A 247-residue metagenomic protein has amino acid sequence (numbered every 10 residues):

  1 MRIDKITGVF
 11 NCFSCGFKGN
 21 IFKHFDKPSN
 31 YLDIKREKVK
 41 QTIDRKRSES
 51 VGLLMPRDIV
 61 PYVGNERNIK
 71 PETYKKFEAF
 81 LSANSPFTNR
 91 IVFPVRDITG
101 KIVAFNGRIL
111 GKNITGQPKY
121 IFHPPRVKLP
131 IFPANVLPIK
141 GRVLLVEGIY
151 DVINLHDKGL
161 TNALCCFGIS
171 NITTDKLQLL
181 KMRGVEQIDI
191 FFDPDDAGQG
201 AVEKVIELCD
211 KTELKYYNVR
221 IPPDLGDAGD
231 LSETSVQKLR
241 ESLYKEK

Functional and structural regions predicted by a protein language model:
M1-F25, S82-R90, D97, G159 (+2 more regions): N-terminal single-stranded DNA-binding subdomain of primase/primase-helicase replication proteins
C12, V63-G64, F93, G100 (+4 more regions): Terminal peptide-recognition signature
K23-K101, N135-P138, Y244-K247: TOPRIM metal-binding catalytic domain and adjacent DNA-binding surface shared by DnaG-type primases
A83-G184, V202: Phosphate-handling DNA/RNA-contact segment within nucleic-acid enzymes
L145, E186-A197: Acidic beta-strand-to-loop metal/phosphate-binding motif
F167-I172, D193-P194, I221-P223: Short, acidic/turn-prone active-site loops that include or flank metal/cofactor- and phosphate-binding residues
C209-Y216: Short acidic, glycine/proline-enriched helix-loop-strand junctions
V219-K247: Metal-dependent DNA phosphodiester-chemistry modules and their immediately adjacent helices/loops in DNA-processing
